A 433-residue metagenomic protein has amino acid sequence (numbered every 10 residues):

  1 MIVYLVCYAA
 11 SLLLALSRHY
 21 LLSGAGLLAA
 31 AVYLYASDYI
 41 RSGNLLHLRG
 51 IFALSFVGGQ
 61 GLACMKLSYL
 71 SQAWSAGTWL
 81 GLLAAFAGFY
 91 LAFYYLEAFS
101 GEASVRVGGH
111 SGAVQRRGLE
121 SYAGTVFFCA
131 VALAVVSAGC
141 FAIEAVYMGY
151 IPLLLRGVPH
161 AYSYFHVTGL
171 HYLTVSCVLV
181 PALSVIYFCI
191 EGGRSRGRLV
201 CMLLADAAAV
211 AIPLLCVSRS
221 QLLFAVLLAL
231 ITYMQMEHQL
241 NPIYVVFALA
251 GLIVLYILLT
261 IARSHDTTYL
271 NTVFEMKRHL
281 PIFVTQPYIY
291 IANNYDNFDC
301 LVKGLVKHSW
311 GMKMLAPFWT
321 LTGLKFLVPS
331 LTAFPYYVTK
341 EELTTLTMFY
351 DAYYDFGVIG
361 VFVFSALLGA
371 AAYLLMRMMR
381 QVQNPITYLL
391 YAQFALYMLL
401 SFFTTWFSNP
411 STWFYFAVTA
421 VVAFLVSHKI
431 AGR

Functional and structural regions predicted by a protein language model:
M1-I2, Y20-A36, K66-Q72, E120-G124 (+4 more regions): Hydrophobic alpha-helical transmembrane segments
M1-V114, L199-L203, A209, A225-H265 (+3 more regions): N-terminal "leader" segments that precede or initiate the main folded domain
L14-L21, A98-L240, G251-Y269: Membrane-embedded catalytic interface detector for glycan/lipid assembly enzymes
A29, V131-S137, T174-A182, Y350 (+1 more regions): Hydrophobic alpha-helical transmembrane segments
L45, I186-C201, R377-L389: Membrane-interface helix-loop-helix junctions at transmembrane boundaries of multi-pass membrane enzymes, predominantly
L70-S75, P152-L173, K340-D355, F402-F414: Membrane-helix boundary/interfacial segments in multi-pass membrane proteins
R156-V167, L255-Y373: Small-residue-enriched transmembrane helix-hairpin modules in multi-pass membrane proteins
E341-R433: Hydrophobic alpha-helical segments
